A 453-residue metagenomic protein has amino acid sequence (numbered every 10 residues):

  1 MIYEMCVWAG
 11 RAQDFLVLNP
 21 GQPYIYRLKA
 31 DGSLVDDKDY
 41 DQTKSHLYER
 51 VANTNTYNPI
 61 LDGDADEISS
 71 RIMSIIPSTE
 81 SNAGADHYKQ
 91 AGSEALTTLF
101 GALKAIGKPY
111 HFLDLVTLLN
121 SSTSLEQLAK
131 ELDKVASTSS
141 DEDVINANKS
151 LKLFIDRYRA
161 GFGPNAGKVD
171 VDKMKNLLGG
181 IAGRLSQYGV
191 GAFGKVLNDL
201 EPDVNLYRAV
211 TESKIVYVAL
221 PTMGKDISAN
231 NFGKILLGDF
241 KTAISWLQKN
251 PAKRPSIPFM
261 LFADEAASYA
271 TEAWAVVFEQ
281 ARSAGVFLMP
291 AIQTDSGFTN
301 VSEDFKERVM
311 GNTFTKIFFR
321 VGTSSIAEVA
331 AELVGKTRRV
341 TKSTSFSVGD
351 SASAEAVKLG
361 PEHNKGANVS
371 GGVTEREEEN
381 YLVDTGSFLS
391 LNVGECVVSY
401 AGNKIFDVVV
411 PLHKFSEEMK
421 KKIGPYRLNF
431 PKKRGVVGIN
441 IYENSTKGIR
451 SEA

Functional and structural regions predicted by a protein language model:
M1-V286, V301, G386-N392, C396-D407 (+2 more regions): P-loop NTPase motor domains
F278-V397: Conserved ATP-driven motor cores of ASCE-family P-loop NTPases powering translocation/secretion/packaging/pilus
